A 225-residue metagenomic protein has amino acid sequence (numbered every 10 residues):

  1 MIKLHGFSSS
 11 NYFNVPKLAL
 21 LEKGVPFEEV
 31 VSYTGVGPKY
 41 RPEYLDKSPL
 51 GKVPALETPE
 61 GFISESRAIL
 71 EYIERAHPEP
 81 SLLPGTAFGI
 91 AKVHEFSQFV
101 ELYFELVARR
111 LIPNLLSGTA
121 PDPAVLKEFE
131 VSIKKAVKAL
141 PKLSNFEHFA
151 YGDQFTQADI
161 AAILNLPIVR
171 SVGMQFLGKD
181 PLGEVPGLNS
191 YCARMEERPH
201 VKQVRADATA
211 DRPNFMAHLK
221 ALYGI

Functional and structural regions predicted by a protein language model:
M1-S132, H148, L222-Y223: GST-like domain detector, emphasizing the conserved glutathione-binding G-site in the N-terminal thioredoxin-like
E29, V53, D153, V204-R205: A generic structural-conservation signal
R67, A108, G173, R205-A208: Short, flexible helix/strand-to-coil boundary loops that buttress conserved ligand/catalytic motifs in alpha/beta
E74, N165-L166, R205: Active-site-flanking alpha-helical
V100-E197: GST-like fold's C-terminal all-alpha helical module
R198-P199, Q203: A late-sequence structural motif
A208-I225: Acidic/histidine-enriched, glycine/proline-rich intrinsically disordered or flexible terminal extensions
